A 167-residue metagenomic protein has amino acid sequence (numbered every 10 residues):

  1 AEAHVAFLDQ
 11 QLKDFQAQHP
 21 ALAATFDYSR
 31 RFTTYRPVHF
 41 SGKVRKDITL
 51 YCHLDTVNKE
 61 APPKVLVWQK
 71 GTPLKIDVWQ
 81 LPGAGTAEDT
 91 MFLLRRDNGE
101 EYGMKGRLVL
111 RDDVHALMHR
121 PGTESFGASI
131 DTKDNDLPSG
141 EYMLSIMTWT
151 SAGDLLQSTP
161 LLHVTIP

Functional and structural regions predicted by a protein language model:
A1-K75, H163: Intrinsically disordered, polar/acidic, low-complexity terminal segments
K75-G83: Short edge beta-strand/loop segments characteristic of extracellular beta-sandwich folds
A84-K105: Extended low-complexity, serine/threonine- and proline-enriched intrinsically disordered segments
R111-T132: Aromatic sugar-binding surface patches on proteins that engage polysaccharides or sugar-phosphate polymers
D134-S139: Surface-exposed, short loops/turns at beta-strand junctions within beta-sandwich domains
G140-S145: A short tyrosine-centered beta-strand micro-motif
M147-S151: Beta-strand-rich extracellular modules
G153-P167: Short beta-strand elements
